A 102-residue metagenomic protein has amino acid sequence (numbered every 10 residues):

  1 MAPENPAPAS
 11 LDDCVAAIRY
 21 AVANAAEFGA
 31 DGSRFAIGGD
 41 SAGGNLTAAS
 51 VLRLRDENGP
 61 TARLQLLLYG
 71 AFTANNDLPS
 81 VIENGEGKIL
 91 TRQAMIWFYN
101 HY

Functional and structural regions predicted by a protein language model:
M1-Y102: Alpha/beta-hydrolase superfamily serine-hydrolase fold, recognizing
